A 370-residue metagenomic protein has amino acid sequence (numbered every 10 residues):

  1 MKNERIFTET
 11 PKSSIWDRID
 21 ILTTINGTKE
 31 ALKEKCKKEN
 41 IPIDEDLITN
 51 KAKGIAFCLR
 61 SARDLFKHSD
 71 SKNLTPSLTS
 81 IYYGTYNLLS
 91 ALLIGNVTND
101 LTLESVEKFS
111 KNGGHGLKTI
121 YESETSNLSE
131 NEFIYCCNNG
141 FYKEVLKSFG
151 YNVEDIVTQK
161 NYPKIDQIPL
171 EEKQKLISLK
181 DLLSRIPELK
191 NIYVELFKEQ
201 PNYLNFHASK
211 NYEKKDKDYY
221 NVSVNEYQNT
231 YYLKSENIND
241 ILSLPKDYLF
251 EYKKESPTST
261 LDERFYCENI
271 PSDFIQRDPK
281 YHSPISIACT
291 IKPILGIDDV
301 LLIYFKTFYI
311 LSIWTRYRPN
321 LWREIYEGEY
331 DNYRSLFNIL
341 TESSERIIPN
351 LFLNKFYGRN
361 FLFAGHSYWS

Functional and structural regions predicted by a protein language model:
M1-S370: Terminal alpha-helical segments
